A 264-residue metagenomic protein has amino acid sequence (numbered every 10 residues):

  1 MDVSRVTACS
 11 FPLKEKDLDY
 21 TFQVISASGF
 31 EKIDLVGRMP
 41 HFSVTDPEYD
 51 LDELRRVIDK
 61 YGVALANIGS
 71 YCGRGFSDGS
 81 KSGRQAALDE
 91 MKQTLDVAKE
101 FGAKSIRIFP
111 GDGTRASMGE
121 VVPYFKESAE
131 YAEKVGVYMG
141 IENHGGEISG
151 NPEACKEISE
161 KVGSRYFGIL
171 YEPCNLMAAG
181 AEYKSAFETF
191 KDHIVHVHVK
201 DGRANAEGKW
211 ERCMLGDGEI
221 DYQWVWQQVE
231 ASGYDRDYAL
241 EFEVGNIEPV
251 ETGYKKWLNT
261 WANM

Functional and structural regions predicted by a protein language model:
M1-T7, A66-D78, R107: N-terminal small/glycine-rich loop or linker at the start of catalytic domains across soluble metabolic enzymes
M1-T7, K14-E31, R55, D59 (+4 more regions): Histidine-acidic metal/acid-base catalytic patches
P12-K14, G37-M39, Y71-R74, R107-T114 (+4 more regions): Active-site-proximal loop/turn and secondary-structure-junction residues that shape catalytic pockets, frequently
D17-Y20, V57-A64, F76-I169, A178 (+1 more regions): Active-site acidic/histidine proton-transfer and metal-coordination neighborhood in alpha/beta enzyme cores
D34, N67-G69, R107, G140 (+2 more regions): Conserved beta-strand positions in the central sheet of alpha/beta enzyme cores
D34-D59, P110-A116: Glycine-rich, proline-tolerant flexible connector loops at the mouths of alpha/beta enzymes
M39-S43, R74-G79, D112-A116, A178-G180 (+1 more regions): A short acidic, helix-capping loop that chelates divalent metal ions and anchors anionic groups
V44-L51, S80, R84, L88 (+5 more regions): Flexible, glycine- and charge-enriched loops at secondary-structure boundaries
